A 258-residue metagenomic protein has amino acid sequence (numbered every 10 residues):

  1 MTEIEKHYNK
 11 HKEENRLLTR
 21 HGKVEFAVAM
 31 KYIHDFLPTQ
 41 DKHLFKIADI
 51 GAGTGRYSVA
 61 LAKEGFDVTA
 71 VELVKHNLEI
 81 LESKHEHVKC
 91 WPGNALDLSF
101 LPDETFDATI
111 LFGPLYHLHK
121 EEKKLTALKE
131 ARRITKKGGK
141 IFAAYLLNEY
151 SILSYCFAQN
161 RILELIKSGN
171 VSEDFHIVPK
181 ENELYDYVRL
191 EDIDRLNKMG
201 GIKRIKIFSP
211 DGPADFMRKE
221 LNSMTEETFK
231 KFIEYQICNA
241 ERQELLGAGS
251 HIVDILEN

Functional and structural regions predicted by a protein language model:
M1-D41, R56: Conserved class I S-adenosyl-L-methionine
G55-D97: Class I SAM-dependent methyltransferase SAM/SAH-binding core
S99-T109: A short acidic, Gly/Pro-enriched loop at the edge of an enzyme's catalytic core that lines a small-molecule cofactor
A108-E122: A short SAM/SAH-binding and catalytic strip from SAM-dependent methyltransferases
L125-K137: A short glycine-rich, Lys/Arg-flanked "PGG" loop and its adjoining helix->strand segment in the class I
F142-G169: Conserved class I S-adenosyl-L-methionine
L184-G201, I207: Short alpha-helix
K206-N258: A C-terminal cap/extension of S-adenosyl-L-methionine-dependent methyltransferases that defines the acceptor-substrate
